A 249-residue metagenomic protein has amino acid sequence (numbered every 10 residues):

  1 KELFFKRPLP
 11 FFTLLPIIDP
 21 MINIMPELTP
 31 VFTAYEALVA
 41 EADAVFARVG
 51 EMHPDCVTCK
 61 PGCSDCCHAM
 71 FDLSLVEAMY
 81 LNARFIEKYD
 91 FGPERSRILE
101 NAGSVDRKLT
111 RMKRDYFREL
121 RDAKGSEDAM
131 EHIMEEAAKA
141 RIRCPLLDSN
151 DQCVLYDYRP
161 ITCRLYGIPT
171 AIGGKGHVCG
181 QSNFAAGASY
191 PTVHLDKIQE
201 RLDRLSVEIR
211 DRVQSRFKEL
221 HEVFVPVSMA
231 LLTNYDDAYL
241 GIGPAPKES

Functional and structural regions predicted by a protein language model:
K1-N23: N-terminal amphipathic/basic-hydrophobic helices that include classical n-h-c signal peptides and signal-anchor
I17-D65, A69-S249: Short loop/turn segments that flank or connect secondary-structure elements
